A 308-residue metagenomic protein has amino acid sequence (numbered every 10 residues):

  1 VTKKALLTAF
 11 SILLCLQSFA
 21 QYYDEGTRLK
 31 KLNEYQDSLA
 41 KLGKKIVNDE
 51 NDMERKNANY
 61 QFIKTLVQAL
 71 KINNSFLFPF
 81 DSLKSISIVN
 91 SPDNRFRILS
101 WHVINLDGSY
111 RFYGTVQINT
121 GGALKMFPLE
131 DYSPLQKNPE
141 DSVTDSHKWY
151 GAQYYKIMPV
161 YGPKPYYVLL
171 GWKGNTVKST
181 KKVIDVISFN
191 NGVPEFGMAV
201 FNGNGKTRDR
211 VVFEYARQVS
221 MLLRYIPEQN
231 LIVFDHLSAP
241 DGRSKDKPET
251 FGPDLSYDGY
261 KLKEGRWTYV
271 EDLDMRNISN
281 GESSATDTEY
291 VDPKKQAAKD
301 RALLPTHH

Functional and structural regions predicted by a protein language model:
V1-E34: Bacterial Sec-dependent N-terminal signal peptides
Y22-I98: Start-of-domain marker
R95-H102, P165-K173, N230-H236: Short beta-strand elements that form the blades of beta-propeller/WD-repeat-like and other beta-sheet-rich scaffold
F112-T120, V183-N191, G252-K263: Beta-propeller blade signature
G114-V160: Short N-terminal edge-element motif at the start of the domain
D141-W149, Q153-Y161, E195-L262: Short aromatic loop motif centered on NTY/YTY
Y167, W172-R217: Short helix-loop boundary/capping segments
P240-H308: Hydrophilic extracytoplasmic domains
